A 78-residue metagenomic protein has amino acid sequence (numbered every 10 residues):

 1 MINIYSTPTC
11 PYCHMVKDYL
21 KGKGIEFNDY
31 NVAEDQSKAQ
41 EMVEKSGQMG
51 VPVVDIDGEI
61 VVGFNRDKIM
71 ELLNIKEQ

Functional and structural regions predicted by a protein language model:
M1-K23: Local sequence-structure signature of Cys/Sec-based thiol-disulfide redox active-site neighborhoods
I25-K38: Thiol-based oxidoreductase modules, predominantly thioredoxin-like and allied folds used for disulfide exchange
E41-G50: Thiol/disulfide oxidoreductase modules built on the thioredoxin-like
P52-V61: A short, hydrophobic beta-strand/beta-hairpin element that forms part of a small beta-sheet core
R66: A basic- and aromatic-enriched beta-loop-alpha substructure that forms the phosphate/nucleotide- and DNA/RNA-contacting
L73: Basic, glycine-rich
K76-Q78: Short acidic DE-rich linear segments
